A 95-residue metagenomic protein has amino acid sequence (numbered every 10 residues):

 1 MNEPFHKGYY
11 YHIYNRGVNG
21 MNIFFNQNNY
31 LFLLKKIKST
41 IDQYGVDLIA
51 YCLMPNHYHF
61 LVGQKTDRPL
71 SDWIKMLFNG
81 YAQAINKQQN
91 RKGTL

Functional and structural regions predicted by a protein language model:
M1-L95: Short catalytic/metal-binding and nucleic-acid-binding patches
